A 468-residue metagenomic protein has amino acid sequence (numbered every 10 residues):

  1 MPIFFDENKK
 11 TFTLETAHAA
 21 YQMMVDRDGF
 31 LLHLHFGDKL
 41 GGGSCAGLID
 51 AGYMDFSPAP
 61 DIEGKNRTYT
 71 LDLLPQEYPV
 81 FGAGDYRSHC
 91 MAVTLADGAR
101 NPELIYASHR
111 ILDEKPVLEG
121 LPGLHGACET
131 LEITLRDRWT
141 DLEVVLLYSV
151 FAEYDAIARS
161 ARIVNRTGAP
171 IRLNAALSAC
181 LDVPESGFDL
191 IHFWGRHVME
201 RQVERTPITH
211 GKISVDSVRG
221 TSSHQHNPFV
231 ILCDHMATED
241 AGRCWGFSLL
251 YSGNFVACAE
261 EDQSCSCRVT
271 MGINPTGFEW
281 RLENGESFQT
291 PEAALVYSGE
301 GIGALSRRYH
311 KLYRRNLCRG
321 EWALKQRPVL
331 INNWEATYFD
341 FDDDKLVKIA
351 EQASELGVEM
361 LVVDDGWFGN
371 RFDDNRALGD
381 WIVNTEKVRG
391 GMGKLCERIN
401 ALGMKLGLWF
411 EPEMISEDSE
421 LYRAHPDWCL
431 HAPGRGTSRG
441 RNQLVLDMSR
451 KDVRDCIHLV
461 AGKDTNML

Functional and structural regions predicted by a protein language model:
M1-F12, Q263-E283: Short acidic, Pro/Gly- and aromatic-enriched capping/linker segments at domain boundaries
F5, K10-T13, A17, Y21 (+2 more regions): Polysaccharide-binding surfaces and accessory modules of carbohydrate-active proteins
H18, A161, G285, I331 (+4 more regions): Conserved, mostly hydrophobic/aromatic
Y21, R327-N333, E359-V363, L406-F410: Hydrophobic faces of well-ordered beta-strands that scaffold small-molecule active sites in alpha/beta enzyme cores
A92-T94, A99-Y106, W280-G299: Short Pro-Gly-centered flexible turn/kink motifs
P328, E335, F339, N384 (+1 more regions): Active-site-adjacent "subsite" loops/lids of carbohydrate-active enzymes
K345-F368, M467: Catalytic domains of carbohydrate-active enzymes, especially glycoside hydrolases
F368-R423: Acidic/aromatic-lined carbohydrate-recognition and catalytic surfaces of CAZymes acting on diverse glycans
